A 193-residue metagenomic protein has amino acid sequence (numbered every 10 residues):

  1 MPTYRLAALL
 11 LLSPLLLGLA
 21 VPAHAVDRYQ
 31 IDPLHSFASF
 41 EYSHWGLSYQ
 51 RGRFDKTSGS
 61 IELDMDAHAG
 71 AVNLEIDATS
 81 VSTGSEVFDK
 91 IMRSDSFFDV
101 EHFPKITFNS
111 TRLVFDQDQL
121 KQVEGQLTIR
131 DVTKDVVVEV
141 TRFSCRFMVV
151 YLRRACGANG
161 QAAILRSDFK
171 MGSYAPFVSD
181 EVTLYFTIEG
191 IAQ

Functional and structural regions predicted by a protein language model:
M1-L6: Positively charged n-region of N-terminal signal peptides that target proteins for export
A7-G18: Bacterial N-terminal signal peptides
A20-P22: N-terminal signal peptide c-region/cleavage motif recognized by signal peptidases
H24-Q193: Low-complexity, acidic/polar, glycine-enriched regions of mature
